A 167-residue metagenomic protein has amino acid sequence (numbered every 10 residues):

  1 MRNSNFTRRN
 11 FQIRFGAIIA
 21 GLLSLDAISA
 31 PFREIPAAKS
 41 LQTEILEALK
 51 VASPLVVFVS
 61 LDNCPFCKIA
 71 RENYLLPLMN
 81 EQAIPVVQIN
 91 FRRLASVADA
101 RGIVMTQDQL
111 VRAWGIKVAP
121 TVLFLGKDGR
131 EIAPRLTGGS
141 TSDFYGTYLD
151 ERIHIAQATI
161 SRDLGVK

Functional and structural regions predicted by a protein language model:
R2-I19: N-terminal secretory signal peptides and thylakoid transit peptides that target proteins across membranes
D26-L46: N-terminal "domain-start" segment that seeds a small globular fold
V51-D62: Short active-site neighborhood of thiol/selenol oxidoreductases, capturing the structured segment around
D62-F66, T121-L123: C-type cytochrome heme c attachment motif
K68-E81: Typically the conserved alpha-helix immediately C-terminal to a functionally engaged Cys/Sec in thioredoxin-like
E81-V104: Thiol-based oxidoreductase modules, predominantly thioredoxin-like and allied folds used for disulfide exchange
D108-L123: Structural micro-motif
V118, F124-Q157: Non-catalytic, surface beta->alpha helical segment in thiol-disulfide oxidoreductase systems
